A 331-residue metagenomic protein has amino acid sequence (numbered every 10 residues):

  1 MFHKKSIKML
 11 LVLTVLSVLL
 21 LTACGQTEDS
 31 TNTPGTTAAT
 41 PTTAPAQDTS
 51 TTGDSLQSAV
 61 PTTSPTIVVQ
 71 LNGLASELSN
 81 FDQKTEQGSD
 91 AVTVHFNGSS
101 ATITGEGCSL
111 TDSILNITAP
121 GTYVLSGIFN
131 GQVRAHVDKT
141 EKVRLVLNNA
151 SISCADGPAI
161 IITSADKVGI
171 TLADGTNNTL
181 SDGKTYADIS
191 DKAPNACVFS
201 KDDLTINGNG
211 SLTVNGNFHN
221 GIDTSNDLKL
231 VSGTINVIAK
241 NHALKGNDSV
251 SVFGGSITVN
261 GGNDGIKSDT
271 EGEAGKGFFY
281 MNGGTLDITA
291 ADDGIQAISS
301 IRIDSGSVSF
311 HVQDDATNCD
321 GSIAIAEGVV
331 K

Functional and structural regions predicted by a protein language model:
F2, K8-K331: A composition-driven surface/loop motif
